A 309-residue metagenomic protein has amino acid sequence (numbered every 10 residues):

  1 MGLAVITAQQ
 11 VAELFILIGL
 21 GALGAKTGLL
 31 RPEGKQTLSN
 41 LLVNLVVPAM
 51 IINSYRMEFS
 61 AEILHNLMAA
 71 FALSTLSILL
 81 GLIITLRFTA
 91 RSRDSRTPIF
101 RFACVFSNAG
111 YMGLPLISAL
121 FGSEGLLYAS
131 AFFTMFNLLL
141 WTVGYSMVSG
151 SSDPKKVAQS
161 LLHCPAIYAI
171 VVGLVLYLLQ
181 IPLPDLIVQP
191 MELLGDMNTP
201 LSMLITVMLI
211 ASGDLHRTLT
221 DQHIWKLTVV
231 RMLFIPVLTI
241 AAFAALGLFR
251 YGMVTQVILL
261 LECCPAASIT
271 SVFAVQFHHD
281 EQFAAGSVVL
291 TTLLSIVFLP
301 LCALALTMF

Functional and structural regions predicted by a protein language model:
M1-F309: Alpha-helical transmembrane segments of multi-pass small-molecule/ion transporters
